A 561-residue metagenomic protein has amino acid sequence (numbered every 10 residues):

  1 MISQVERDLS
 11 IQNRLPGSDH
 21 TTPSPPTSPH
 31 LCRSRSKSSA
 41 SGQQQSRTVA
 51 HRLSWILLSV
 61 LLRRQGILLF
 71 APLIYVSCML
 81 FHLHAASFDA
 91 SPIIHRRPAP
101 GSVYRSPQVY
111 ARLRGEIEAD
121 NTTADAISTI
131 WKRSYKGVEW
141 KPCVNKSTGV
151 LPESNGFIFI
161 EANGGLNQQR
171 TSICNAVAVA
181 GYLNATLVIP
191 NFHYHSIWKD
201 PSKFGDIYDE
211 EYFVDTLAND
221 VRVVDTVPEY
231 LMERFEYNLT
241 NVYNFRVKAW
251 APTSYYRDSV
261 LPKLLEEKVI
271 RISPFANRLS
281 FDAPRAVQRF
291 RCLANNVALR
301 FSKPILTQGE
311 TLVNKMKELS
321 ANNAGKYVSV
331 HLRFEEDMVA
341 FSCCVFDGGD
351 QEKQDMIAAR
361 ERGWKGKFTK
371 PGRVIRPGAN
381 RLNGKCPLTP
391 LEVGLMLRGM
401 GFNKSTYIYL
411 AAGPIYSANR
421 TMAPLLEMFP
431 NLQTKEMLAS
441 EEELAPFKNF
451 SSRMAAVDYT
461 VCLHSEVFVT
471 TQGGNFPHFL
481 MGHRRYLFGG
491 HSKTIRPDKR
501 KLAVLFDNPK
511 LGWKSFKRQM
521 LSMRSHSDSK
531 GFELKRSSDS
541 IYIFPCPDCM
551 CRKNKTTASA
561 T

Functional and structural regions predicted by a protein language model:
I2-T561: N-terminal targeting/anchoring "stem" of glycan-biosynthesis enzymes
